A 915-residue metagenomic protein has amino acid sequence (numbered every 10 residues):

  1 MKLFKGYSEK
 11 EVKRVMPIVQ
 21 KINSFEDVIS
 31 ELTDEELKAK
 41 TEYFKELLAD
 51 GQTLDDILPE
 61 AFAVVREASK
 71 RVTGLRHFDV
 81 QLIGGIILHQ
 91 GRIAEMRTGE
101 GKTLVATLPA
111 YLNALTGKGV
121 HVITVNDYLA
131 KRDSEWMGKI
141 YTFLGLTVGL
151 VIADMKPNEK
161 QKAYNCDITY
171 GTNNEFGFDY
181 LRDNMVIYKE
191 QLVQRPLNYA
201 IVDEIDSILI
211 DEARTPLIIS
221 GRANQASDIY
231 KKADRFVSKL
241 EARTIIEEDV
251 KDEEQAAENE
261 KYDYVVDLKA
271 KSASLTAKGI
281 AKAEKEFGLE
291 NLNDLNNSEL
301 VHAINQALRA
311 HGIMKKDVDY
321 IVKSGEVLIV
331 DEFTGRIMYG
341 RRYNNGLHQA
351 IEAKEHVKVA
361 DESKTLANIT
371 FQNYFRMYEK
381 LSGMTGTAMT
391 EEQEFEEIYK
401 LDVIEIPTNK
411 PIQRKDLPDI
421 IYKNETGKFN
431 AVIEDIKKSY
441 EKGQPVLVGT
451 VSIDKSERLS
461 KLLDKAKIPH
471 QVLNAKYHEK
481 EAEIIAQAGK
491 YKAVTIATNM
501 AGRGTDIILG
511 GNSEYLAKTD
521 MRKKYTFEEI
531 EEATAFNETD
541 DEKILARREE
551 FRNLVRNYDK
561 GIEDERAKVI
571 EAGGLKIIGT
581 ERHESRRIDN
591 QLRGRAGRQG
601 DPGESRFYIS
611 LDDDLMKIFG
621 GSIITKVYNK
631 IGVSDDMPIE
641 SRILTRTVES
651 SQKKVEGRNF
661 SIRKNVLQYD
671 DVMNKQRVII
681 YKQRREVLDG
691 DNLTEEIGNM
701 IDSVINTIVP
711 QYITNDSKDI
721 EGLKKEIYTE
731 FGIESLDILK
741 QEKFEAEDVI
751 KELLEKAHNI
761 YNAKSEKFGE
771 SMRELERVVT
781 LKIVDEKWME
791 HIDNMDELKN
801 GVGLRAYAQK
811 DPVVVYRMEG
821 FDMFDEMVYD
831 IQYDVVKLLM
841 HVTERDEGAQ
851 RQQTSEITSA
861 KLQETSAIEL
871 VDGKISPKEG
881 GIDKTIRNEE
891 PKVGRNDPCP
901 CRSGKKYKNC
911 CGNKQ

Functional and structural regions predicted by a protein language model:
M1-G632, Y681-K682, G698-N699, S703: Conserved P-loop NTPase motor core
I29, Y320-L328, T334-R341, V569-I570 (+7 more regions): Extended, charged helical/alpha-beta scaffold domains that provide interaction surfaces
A106, V432, K884-I886, G894: Active-site-adjacent structural elements in folded domains
V250-E253, A466, E531-E542, T865-K892: Intrinsically disordered, compositionally biased charged tails
G443-S456, G690, L739-K743, P900: Short, Lys/Glu-rich amphipathic helical modules
V448, I496, W788, F824 (+2 more regions): Hydrophobic, well-ordered secondary-structure elements that form the walls of internal hydrophobic environments
E889-K908, G912: Short Cys/His-rich zinc-binding micro-motifs
